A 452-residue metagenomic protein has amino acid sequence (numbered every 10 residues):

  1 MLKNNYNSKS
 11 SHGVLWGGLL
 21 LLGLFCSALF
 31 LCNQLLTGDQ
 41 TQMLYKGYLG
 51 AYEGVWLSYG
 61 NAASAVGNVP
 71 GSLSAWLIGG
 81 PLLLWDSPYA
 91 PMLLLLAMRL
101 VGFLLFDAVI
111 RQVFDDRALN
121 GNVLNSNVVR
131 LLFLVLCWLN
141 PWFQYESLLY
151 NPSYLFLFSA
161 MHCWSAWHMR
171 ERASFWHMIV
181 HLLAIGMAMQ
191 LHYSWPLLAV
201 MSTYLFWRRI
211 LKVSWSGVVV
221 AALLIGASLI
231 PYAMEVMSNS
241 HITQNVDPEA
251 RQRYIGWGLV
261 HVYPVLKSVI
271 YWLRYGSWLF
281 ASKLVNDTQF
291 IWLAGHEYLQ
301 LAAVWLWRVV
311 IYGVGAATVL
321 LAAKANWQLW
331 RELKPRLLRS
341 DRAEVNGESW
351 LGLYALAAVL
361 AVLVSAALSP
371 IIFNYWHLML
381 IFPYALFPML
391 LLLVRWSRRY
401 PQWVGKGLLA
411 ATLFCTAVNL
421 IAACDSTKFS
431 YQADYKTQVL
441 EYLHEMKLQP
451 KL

Functional and structural regions predicted by a protein language model:
L24-C26, Q42-W76, L84, R253-G256: Extracytosolic helix-loop segments that constitute the early lumenal/periplasmic catalytic or substrate-binding loops
T37, W142-L155: Short acidic/glycine- and proline-prone juxtamembrane loop motifs at membrane-interface regions of multi-pass membrane
L93-G121, M161, A317-A325: Transmembrane-helix motifs of polytopic, lipid-linked glycan transferases
F103, L155, L197, E348-S397: Hydrophobic/aromatic-rich transmembrane helices and adjacent perimembrane loops
F114, A118-L124, S159-V180, A188: Membrane-interface transmembrane helices that cradle and orient dolichyl/undecaprenyl
L124, L393-D425: Signature aromatic-anchored transmembrane alpha helix within multi-pass, membrane-resident enzymes that catalyze glycan
W176-H192, S202-Y204, L224: Membrane-interface alpha helices of multi-pass inner-membrane proteins
V200-A316: Transmembrane-lumen/periplasm boundary regions of multi-pass, lipid-linked membrane glycan transferases
